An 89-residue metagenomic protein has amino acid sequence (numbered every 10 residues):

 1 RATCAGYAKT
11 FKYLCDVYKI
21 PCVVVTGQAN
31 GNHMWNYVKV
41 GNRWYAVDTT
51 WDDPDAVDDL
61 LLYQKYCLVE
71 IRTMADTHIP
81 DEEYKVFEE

Functional and structural regions predicted by a protein language model:
R1-A2: Second-shell loop/turn segments in exported
A5-I71: Hydrophobic/aromatic-rich core segments of domains that either
W44, V69-E89: N-terminal accessory/pre-domain segments preceding catalytic cores
